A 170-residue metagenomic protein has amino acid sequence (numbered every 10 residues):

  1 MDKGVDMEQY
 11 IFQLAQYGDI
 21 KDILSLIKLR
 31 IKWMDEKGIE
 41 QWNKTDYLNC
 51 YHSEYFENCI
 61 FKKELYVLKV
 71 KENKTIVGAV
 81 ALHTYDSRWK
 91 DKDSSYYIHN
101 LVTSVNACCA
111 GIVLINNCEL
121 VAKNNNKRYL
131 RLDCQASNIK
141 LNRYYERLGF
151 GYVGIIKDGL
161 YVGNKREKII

Functional and structural regions predicted by a protein language model:
M1-K21: Conserved N-terminal entry element of GNAT/NAT acetyltransferase domains
D2-V5, K157-I170: Terminal substrate-recognition subdomain of acyl/acetyltransferases
Y17, S25-K37, Q41-N106, I115-N117 (+1 more regions): Acetyl-CoA-dependent GNAT
I112: Residues forming the Rossmann-fold NAD(P)(H) cofactor-binding site
A122-Q135: Conserved GNAT acetyl-CoA-binding A-motif
L132-N142, D158-Y161: Conserved beta-strand-loop-alpha-helix junction that forms the acyl-donor binding cleft
Y145-I155: Conserved acetyl-CoA-binding loop of GNAT-fold acetyltransferases
